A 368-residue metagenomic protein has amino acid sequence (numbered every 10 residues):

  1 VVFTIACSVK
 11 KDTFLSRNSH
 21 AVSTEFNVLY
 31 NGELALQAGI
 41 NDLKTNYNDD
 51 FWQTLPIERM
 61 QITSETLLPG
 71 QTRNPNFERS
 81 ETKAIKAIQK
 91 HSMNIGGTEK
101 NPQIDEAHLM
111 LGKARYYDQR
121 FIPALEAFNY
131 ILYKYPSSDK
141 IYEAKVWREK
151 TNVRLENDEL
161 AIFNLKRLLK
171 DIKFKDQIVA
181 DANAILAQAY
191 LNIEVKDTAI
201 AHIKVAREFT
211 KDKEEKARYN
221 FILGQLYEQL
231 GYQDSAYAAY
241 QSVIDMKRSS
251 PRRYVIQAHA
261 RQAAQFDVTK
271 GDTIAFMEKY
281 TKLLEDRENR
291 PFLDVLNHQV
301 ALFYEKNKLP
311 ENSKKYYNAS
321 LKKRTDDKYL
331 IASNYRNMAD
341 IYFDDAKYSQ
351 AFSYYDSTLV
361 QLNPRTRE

Functional and structural regions predicted by a protein language model:
V1-C7: Sec-dependent bacterial lipoprotein signal peptides
C7-E368: Acidic, polar-rich low-complexity tracts and alpha-helical solenoid repeat scaffolds
